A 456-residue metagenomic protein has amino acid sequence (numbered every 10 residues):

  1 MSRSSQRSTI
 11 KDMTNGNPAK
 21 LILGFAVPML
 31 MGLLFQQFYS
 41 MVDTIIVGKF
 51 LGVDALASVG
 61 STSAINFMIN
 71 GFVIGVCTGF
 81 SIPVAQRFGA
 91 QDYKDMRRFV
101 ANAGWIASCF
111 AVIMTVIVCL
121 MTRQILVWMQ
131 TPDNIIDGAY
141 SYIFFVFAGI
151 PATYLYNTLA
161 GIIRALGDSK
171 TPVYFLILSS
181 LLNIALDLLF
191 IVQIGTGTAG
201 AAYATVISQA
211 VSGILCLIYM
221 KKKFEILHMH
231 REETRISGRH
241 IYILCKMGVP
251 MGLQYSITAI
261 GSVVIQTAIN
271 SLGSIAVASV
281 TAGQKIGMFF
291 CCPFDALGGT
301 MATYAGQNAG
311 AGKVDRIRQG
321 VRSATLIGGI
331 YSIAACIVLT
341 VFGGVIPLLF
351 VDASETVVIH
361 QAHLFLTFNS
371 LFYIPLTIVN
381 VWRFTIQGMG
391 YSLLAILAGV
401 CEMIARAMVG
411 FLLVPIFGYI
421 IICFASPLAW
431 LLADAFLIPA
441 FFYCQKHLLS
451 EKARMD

Functional and structural regions predicted by a protein language model:
M1-A26, V84-G149, Q193-V249, A305-F372 (+1 more regions): Short alpha-helical transmembrane segments in multi-pass integral membrane proteins
N15, A19-F38, V42, I65 (+8 more regions): Residue-level signal for short hydrophobic patches within transmembrane helices of multi-pass membrane transporters
G24, V47-F67, D133-G138, T198-A201 (+5 more regions): Interfacial/gating helices of multi-pass transporter permease domains
G24-D43, F145, Y156, S179 (+4 more regions): Transmembrane helical elements of multi-pass membrane transporters/channels
L34, F38-L56, L126-D133, L189-T196 (+5 more regions): Helix-terminus/linker motif at the lipid-water interface of multi-pass membrane proteins
L56-V116, T153-P172, S279-G343, L376-A398: Small-residue-rich hydrophobic transmembrane alpha-helices
M68-G71, T115, N183-D187, G213-L217 (+4 more regions): Hydrophobic transmembrane alpha-helices of multi-pass small-molecule transporters
C77, F145-R164, P172-S180, A201-I214 (+4 more regions): Short runs within selected transmembrane alpha-helices of multi-pass transporters and secretion channels
